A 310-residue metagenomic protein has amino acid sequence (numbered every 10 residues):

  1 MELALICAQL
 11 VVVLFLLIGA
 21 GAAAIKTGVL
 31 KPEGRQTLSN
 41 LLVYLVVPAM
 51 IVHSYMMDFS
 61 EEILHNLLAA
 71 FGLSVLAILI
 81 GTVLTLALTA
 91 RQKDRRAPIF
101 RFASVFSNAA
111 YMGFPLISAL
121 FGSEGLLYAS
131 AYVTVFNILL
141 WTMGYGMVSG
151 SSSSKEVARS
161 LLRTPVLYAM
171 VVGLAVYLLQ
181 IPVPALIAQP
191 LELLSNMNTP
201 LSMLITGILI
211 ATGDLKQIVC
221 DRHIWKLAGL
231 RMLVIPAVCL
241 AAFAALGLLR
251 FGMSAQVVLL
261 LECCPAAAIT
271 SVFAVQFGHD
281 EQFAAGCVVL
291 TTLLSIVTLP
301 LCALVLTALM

Functional and structural regions predicted by a protein language model:
M1-M310: Alpha-helical transmembrane segments of multi-pass small-molecule/ion transporters
